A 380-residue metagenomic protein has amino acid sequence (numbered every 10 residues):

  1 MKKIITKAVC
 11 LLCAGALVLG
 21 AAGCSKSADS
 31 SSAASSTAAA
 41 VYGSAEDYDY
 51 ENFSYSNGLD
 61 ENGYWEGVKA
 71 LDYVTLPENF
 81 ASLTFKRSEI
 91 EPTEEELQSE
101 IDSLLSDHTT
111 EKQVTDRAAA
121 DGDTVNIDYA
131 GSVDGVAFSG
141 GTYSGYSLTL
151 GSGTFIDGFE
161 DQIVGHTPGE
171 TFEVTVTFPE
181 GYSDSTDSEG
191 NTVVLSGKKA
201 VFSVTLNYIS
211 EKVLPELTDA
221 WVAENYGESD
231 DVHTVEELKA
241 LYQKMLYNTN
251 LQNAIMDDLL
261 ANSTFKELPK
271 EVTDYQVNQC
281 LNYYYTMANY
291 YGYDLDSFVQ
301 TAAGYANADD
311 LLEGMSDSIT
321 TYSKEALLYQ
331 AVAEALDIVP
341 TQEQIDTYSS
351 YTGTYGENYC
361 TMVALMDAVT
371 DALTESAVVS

Functional and structural regions predicted by a protein language model:
M1-V9: Bacterial N-terminal signal peptides that target proteins for export
C13-V18: Hydrophobic alpha-helical targeting segments used for export or membrane insertion
L19-G23: C-terminal motif of bacterial Sec signal peptides marking the signal peptidase cleavage site
S25-S380: FKBP-type peptidyl-prolyl cis-trans isomerases
